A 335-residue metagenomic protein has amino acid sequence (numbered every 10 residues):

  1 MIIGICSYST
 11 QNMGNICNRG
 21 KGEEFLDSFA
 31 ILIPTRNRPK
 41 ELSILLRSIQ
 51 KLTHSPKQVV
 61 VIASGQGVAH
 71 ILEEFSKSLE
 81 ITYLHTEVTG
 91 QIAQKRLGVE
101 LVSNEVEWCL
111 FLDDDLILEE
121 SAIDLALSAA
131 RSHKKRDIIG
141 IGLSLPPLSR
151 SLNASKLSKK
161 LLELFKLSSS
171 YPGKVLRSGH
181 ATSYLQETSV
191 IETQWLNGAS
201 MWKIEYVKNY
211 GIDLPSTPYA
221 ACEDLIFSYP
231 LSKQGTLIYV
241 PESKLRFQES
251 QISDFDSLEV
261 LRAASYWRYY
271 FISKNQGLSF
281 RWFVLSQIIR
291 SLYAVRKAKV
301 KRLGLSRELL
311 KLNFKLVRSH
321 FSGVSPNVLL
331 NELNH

Functional and structural regions predicted by a protein language model:
R47-P56: Short, acidic, metal-binding catalytic loop of nucleotide-sugar glycosyltransferases
T86-V102: Glycine-rich, basic loop-to-helix element that forms the pyrophosphate-binding segment of sugar-nucleotide handling
V106-D115: Short beta-strand-to-loop acidic/aromatic patch adjacent to the donor-nucleotide binding site
I123-K159: Conserved donor NDP-sugar-binding/catalytic core segment of glycosyltransferases
T182-W202: A recurrent flexible, glycine/aromatic-enriched loop bordering the glycosyltransferase active site that acts as
N197, P218-I226: Acidic donor-binding loop at a coil-to-helix junction in glycosyltransferase catalytic cores that engages
I238-K244: Catalytic beta-strand/loop signature of glycosyltransferases that borders the donor
E259-W267, L278-H335: Non-catalytic, C-terminal membrane-associated alpha-helical segments of glycosyltransferases
